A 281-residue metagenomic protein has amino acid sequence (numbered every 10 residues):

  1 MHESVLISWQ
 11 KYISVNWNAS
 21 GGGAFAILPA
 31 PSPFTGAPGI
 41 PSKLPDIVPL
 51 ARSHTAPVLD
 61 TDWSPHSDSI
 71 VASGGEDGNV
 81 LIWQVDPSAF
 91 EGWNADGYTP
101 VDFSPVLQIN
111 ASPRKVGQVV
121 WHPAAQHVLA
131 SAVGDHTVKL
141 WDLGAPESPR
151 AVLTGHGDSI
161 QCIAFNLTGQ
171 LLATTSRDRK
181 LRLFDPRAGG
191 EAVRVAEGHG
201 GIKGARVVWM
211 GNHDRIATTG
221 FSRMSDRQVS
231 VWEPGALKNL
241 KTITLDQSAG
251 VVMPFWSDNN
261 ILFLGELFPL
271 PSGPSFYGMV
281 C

Functional and structural regions predicted by a protein language model:
M1-G144, A151-T154, G198, G220-R223 (+3 more regions): WD40 beta-propeller repeat fold
I109-V280: WD40 beta-propeller repeat blades
